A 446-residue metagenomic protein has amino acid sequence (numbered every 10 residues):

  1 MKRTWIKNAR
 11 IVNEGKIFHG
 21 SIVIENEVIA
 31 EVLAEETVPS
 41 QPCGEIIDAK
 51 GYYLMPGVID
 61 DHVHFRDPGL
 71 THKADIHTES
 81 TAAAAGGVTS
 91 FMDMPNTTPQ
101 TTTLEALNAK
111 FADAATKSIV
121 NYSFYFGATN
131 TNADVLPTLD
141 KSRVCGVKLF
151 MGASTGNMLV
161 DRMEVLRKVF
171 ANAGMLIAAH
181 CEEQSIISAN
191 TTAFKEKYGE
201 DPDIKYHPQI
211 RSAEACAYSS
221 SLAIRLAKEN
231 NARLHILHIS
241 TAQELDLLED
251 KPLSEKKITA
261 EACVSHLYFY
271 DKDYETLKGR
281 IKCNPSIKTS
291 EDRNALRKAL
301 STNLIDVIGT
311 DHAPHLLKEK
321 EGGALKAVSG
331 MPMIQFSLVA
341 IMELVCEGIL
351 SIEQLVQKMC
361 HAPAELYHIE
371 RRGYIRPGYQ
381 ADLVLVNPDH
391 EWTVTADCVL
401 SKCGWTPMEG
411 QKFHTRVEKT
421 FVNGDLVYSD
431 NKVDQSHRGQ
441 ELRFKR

Functional and structural regions predicted by a protein language model:
M1-W5, R10-P56: Histidine-rich, glycine-flanked metal-binding segment
A9, G323, P377-R443: C-terminal cap of metal-dependent C-N hydrolases
A9, I22, E27, G51 (+16 more regions): Divalent metal-coordination and catalytic microenvironments
K50-K117: Metal-associated gating/positioning segment near the N- to mid-region
K73-S80, N130-L139, L222: Short, acidic/polar
A112-A128: A glycine-rich helix N-cap at a beta->alpha junction
D134-I308: Histidine/acidic residue-rich metal-binding segments in metalloenzymes
D201-L222, L226-N231, S301-I308, A313-D389: His/Asp/Glu-enriched, well-ordered alpha-helical/loop segment that forms or immediately abuts the divalent-metal
